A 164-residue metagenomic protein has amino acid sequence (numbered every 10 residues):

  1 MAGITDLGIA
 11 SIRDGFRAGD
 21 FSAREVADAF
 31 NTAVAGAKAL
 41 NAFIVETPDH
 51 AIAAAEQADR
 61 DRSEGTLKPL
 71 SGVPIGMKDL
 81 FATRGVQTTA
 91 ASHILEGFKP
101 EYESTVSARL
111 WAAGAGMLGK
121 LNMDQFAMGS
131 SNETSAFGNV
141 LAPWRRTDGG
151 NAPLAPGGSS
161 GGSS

Functional and structural regions predicted by a protein language model:
M1-E46, H50-A53: An N-terminal boundary/leader segment
S22-A23, K68, M117: Residue-level detector of short coil/turn "hinge" positions at structural boundaries
R24-D28, I52-A55, P74, S107 (+1 more regions): Hydrophobic face of alpha-helices
A33, A37, A54, A58 (+2 more regions): Short alpha-helical functional segments enriched in proximate histidine and acidic residues
G36-L40, G65, A82-T88: Secretory-pathway/luminal and periplasmic proteins that interact with or process carbohydrate-rich
I44-T47, T66, L95-K99: Short secondary-structure transition/capping motifs
A58-P74: Immediate post-signal peptide segment of exported/extracytoplasmic ligand-binding proteins
S71-S164: Short glycine/serine-rich loop/turn segments
